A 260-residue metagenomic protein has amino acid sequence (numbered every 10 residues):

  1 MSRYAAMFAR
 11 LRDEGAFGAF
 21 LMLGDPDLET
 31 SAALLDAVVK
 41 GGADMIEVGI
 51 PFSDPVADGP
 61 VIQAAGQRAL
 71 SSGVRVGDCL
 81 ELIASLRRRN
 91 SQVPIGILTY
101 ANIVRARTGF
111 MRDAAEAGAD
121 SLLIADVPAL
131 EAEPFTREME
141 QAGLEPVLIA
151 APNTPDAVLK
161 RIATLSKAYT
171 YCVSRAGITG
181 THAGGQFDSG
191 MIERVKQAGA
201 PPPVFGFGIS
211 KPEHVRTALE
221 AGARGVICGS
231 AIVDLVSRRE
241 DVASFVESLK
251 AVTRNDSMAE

Functional and structural regions predicted by a protein language model:
M1-R10, L28, F52-A64, S71-L86 (+6 more regions): Active-site-adjacent beta->alpha loops and helix N-cap segments on the catalytic face of soluble alpha/beta enzymes
D13-G18, R89-Y100, M139-I149, K196-G206: Short beta-strand/loop segments at the ligand-binding rim of alpha/beta enzyme cores
A19, V38, G49, A114 (+3 more regions): Conserved, mostly hydrophobic/aromatic
L21-G24, L98-R105, P128-A129, A150-T154 (+1 more regions): Glycine-rich beta-to-alpha transition loops that act as phosphate-gripper elements at the mouths of alpha/beta enzyme
L28-A37, T154-L165, A200, F205 (+1 more regions): Catalytic cores of alpha/beta
G42-D44, A114-S121, M139-V147, T164-T170 (+1 more regions): Glycine-enriched alpha-helix->loop->beta-strand junction motifs that scaffold or abut catalytic
A43-P55, S121-E131, Y171-G180, F207-G208 (+1 more regions): Glycine-rich phosphate-binding active-site loops on the catalytic face of alpha/beta enzymes
E193-V204, S210-E260: Alpha/beta catalytic cores of nucleotide-metabolism and tRNA/nucleoside-modifying enzymes
